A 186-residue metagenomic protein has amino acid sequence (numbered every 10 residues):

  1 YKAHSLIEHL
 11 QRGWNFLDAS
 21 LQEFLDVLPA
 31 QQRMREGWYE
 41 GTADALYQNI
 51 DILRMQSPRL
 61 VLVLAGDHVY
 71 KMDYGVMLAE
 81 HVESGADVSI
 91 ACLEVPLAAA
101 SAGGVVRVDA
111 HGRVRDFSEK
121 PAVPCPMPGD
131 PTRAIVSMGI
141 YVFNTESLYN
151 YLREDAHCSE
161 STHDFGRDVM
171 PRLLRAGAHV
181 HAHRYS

Functional and structural regions predicted by a protein language model:
Y1-S186: Unchanged
